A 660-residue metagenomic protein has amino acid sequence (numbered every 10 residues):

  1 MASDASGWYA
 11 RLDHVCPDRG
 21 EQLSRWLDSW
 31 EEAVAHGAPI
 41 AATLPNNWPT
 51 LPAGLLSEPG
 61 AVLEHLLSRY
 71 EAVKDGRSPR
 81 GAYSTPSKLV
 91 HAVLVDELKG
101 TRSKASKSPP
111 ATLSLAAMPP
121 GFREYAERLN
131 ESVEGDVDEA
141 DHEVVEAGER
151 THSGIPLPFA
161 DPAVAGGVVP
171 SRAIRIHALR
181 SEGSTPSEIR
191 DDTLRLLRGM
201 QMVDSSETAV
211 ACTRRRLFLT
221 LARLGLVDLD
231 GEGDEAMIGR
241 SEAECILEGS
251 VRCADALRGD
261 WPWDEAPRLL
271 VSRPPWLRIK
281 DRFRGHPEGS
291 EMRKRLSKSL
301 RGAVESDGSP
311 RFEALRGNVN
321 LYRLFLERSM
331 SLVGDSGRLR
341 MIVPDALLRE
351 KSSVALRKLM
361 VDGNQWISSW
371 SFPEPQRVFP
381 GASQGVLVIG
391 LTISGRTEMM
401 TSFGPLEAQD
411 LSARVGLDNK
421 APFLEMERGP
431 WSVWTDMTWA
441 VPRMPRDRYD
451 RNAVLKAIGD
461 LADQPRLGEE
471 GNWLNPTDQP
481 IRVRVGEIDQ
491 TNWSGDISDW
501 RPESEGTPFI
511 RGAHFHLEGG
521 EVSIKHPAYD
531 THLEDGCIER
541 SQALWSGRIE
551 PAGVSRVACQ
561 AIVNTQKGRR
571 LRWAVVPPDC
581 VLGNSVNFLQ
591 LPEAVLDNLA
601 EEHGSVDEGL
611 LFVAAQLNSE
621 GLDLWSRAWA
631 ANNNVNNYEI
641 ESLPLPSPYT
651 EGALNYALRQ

Functional and structural regions predicted by a protein language model:
M1-R195, Q201-C212, D255, D260 (+2 more regions): Class I S-adenosyl-L-methionine
W48-A53, A72-S84, S103-S108, G154-P162 (+9 more regions): Glycine- and acidic
S57-E64, R172, R268, K280-D281 (+2 more regions): Active-site-adjacent "gating/activation" loops or surface patches in catalytic cores
H65, R69, V73, A92-T101 (+23 more regions): Generic, well-ordered alpha-helical scaffold segments in large soluble proteins
D75, P120, E124, G154-I155 (+4 more regions): SAM-dependent methyltransferase catalytic-core segment centered on the flexible catalytic loop and adjoining short
E139, E182, P186, T193-L194 (+11 more regions): Catalytic cores of nucleotide-enabled group-transfer and carboxylate-activating enzymes in metabolic and assembly-line
S206, C212-G259: S-adenosyl-L-methionine
R323, M330-V333, Q376-V378, L387 (+3 more regions): Polybasic, glycine- and aromatic-enriched phosphate-binding surface used to engage nucleic acids
